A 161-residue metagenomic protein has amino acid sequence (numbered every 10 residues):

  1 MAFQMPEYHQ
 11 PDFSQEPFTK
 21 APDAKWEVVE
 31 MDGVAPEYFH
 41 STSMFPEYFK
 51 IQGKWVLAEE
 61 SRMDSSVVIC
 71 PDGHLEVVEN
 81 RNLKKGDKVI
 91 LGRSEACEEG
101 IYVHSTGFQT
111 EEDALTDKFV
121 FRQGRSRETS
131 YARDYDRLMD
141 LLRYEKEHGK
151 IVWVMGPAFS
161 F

Functional and structural regions predicted by a protein language model:
M1-F161: Metallocofactor- and cofactor-centric catalytic cores in central/energy metabolism, strongly enriched
